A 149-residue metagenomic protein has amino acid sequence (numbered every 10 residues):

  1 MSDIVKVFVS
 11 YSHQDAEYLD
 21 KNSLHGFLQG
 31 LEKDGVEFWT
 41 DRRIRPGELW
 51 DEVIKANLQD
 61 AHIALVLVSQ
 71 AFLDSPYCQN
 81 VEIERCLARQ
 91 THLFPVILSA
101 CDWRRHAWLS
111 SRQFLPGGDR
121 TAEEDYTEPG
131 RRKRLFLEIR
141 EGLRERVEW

Functional and structural regions predicted by a protein language model:
M1-A64, R85-T91, L98-C101, G130-W149: Conserved N-terminal substructure of TIR/SEFIR domains
L19-K21, P76-Q79: A short acidic (Asp/Glu
W39-D41, L115-T127: Inter-lobe coupling/hinge region of RecA-like P-loop helicase motors
I44-L49, Q70-C78: Acidic, metal-coordinating catalytic cores used for nucleic-acid/nucleotide bond scission and strand-transfer chemistry
Y77-C78, T127-G130: Short, solvent-exposed loop/turn segments at secondary-structure boundaries
Q79-E84, S110: "Short basic amphipathic alpha-helical interaction patches in structured regions
C101-L115: Glycine-rich, charge-decorated loop segments at or immediately adjacent to ligand/cofactor-binding or catalytic sites
